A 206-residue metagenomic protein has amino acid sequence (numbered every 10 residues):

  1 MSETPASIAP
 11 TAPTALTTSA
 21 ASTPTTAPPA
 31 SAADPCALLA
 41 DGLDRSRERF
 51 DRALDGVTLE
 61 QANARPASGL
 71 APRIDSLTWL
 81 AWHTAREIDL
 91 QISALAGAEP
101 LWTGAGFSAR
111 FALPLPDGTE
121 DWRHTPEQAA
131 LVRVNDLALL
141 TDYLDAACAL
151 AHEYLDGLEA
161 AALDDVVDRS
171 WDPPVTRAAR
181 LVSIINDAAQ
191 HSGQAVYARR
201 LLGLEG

Functional and structural regions predicted by a protein language model:
S2-S31: Intrinsically disordered, low-complexity terminal tails and inter-domain linkers enriched for S/T/G/P/D/E
S2-T4, A40, D44-D51, A62-R123 (+1 more regions): Short, contiguous alpha-helical
A27-A30, H124-V132, S170-W171: A short small-residue
A30-D41: N-terminal export signals and maturation junctions of secreted/periplasmic proteins
D34, N135, L139, T176: Short, conserved clusters of charged catalytic residues that mark active-site and nucleotide-handling motifs
L43, R47, L54, L144-A151: Hydrophobic alpha-helical core bundles mediating ligand binding, dimerization, or RNAP-core interactions
T58, D156-E159, R199: A structural signal for long alpha-helical coiled-coils and helix-turn connectors that form the cytosolic signaling
P114-L163, V182: Acidic/histidine-rich alpha-helical segments that form the ligand environment of transition-metal centers
